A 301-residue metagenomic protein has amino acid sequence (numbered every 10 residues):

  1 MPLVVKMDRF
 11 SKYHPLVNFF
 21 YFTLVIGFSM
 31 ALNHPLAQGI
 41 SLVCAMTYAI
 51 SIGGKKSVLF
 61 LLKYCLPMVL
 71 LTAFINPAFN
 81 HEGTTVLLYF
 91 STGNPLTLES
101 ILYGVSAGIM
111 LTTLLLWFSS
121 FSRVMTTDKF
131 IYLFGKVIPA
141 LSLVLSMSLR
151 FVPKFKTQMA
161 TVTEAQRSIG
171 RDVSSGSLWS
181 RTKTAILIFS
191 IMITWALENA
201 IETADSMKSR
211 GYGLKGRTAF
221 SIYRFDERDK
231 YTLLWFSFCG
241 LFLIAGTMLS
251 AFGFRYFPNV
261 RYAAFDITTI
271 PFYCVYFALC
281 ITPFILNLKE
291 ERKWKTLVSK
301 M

Functional and structural regions predicted by a protein language model:
P2-I50, T161, A165-M301: Transmembrane alpha-helix interface motif
S11-P15, V58-L59, T92, G135-K136 (+1 more regions): Helix-boundary and loop/linker segments of multi-pass membrane transporters
P35, G54-K56, I138-L141: Membrane-helix interface segments
G39, G54-L62: Interfacial helix-loop-helix linkers and transmembrane-helix boundary segments in multi-pass membrane proteins
V43-G53, P67-T72: Alpha-helical transmembrane segments and their membrane-interface exit regions
L62-W179, R292-M301: Juxtamembrane/interface alpha-helical elements of multi-pass membrane proteins
